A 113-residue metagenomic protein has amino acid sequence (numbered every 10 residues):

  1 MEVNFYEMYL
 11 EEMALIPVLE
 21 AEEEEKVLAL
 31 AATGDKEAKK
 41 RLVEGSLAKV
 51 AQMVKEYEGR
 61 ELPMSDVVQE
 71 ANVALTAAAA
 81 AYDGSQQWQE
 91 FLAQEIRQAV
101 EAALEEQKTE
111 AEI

Functional and structural regions predicted by a protein language model:
M1-E112: Alpha-helical promoter-recognition and RNA polymerase-docking modules of transcription initiation factors, dominated by
